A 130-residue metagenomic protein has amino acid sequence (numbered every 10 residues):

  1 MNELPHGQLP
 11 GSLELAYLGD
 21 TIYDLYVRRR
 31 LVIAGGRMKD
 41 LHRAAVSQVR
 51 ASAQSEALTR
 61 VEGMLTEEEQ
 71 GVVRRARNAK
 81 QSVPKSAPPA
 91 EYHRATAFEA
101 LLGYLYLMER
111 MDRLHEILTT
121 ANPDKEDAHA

Functional and structural regions predicted by a protein language model:
M1-A130: Double-stranded RNA-binding/processing signature
